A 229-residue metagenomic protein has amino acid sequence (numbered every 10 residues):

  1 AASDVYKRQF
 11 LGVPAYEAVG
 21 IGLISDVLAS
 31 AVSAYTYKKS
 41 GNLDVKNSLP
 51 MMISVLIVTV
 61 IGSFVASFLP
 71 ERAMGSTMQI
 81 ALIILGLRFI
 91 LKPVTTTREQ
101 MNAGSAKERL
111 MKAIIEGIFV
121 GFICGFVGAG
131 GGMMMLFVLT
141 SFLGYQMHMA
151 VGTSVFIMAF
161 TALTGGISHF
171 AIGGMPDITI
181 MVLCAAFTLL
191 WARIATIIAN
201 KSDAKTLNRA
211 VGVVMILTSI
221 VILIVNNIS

Functional and structural regions predicted by a protein language model:
A1, I21-K39, I115-M133: Alpha-helical membrane segments and immediately flanking helix-loop junctions that form or couple to the substrate/ion
A2-Y6: Short, small-residue-biased leader/transition segments that mark boundaries at the very start of proteins
Q9-A15, T36-F122, S141, A171-S229: Juxtamembrane transmembrane-helix boundary motif
P14-I21, K46-N47, G144-V155: Membrane-interface alpha-helices at helix entry/exit sites of multi-pass transporters
V19-V27, V151-A162, M215: Transmembrane helix-bundle signature of multi-pass membrane transporters/permeases
I21-I24, L28-A31, I83, L87 (+3 more regions): Alpha-helical transmembrane segments of polytopic integral membrane proteins, especially the permease/helical cores
L110-S168: Structural signal for alpha-helical transmembrane segments and their flanking helix-loop junctions in multi-pass
